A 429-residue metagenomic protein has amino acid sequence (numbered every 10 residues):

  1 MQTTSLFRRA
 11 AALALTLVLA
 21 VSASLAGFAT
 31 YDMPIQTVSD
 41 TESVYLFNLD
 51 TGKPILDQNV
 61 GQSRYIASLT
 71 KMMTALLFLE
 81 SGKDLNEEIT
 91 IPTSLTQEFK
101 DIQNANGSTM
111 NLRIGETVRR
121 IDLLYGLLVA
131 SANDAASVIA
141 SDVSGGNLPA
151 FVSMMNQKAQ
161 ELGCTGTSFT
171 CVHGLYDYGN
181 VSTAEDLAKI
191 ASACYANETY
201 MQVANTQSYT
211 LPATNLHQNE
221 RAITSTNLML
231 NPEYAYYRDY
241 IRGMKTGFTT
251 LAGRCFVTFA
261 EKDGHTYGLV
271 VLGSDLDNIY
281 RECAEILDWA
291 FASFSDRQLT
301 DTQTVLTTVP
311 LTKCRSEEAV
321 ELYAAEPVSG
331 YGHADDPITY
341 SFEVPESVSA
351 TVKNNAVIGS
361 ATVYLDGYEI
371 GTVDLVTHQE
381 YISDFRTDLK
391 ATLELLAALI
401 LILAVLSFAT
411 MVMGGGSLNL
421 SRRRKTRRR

Functional and structural regions predicted by a protein language model:
Q2-A14: Bacterial N-terminal signal peptides that target proteins for export
T3, I55, N419-R422: Catalytic-site microenvironment of enzymes that process N-acetyl-hexosamine-containing cell-wall polysaccharides
L15-A23: Hydrophobic core
A26-E185, K189-E198, K262: Active-site-adjacent loops and short helices of periplasmic peptidoglycan-processing enzymes
C164-S168, Y176-R428: Domain-terminus/edge residues, biased toward the C-terminal soluble/receptor-binding domains of extracytoplasmic
